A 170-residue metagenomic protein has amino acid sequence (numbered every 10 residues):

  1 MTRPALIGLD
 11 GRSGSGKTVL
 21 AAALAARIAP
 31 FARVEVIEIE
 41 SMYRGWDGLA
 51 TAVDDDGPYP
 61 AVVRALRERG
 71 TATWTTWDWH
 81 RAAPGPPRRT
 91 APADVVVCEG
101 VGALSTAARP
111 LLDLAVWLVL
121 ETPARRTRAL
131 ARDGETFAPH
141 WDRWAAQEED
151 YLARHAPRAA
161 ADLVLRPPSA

Functional and structural regions predicted by a protein language model:
M1-I7: Extreme N-terminal, non-catalytic leader segments that precede Walker-type/kinase nucleotide-binding cores
R12: P-loop (Walker A) phosphate-binding loop of NTP-binding proteins
K17: Conserved lysine of the Walker
L20: Hydrophobic positions on the alpha1 helix immediately C-terminal to the Walker A/P-loop
A25-E35: Post-Walker A helix-loop "phosphate-sensing" segment adjacent to the P-loop in P-loop NTPases
E35, Y43-V96: Conserved nucleotide-sensing/catalytic segment adjacent to the nucleotide-binding pocket in NTP-handling enzymes
P84-R132: ATP-dependent NMP and nucleoside kinases share a basic, alpha-helical "lid"
S105, G134-A170: Small-molecule kinase domains that catalyze NTP-dependent phosphoryl transfer to phosphate-bearing small molecules
